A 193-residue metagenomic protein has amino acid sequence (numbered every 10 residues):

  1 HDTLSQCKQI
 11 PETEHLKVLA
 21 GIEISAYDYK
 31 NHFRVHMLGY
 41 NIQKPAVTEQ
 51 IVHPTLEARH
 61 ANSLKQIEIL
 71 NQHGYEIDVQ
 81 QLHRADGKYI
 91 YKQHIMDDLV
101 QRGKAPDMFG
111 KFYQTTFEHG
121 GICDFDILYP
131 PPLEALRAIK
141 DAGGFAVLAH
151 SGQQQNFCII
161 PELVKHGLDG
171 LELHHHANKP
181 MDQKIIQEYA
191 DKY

Functional and structural regions predicted by a protein language model:
H1-Y91, H166, G170-Y193: A metal-dependent hydrolase metal-coordination microenvironment
L38-Y40, P106-M108, P130-P132, C158-I159: Short hydrophobic/aromatic-rich motifs at helix boundaries and adjacent loops
L64-N71, D97-V100, R137: A broadly conserved amphipathic alpha-helix scaffold signal in soluble, globular proteins
H73-D124, L128: Hydrophobic, aromatic-enriched interface-forming segments
D124, G152-Q155, A177-K179: Short, small-residue-enriched loops and turns at beta-alpha junctions that line or gate enzyme active sites
L128-H166: Conserved, well-ordered alpha-helix/loop/beta-strand core segments that scaffold catalytic motifs
